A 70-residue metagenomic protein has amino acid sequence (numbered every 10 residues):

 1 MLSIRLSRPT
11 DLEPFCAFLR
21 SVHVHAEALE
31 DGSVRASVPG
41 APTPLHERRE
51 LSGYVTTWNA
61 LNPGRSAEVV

Functional and structural regions predicted by a protein language model:
M1-L6: Short glycine-/aliphatic-rich beta-strand segments at the starts of folded cytosolic domains
R8-L12, R48-L51: Generic alpha-helical secondary structure
D11, S33, A41-T43: Generic "edge-of-domain/loop-turn" microfeature
E13-S33: A short, structured beta-strand/loop element
S37-V70: C-terminal basic regulatory modules in eukaryotic proteins
